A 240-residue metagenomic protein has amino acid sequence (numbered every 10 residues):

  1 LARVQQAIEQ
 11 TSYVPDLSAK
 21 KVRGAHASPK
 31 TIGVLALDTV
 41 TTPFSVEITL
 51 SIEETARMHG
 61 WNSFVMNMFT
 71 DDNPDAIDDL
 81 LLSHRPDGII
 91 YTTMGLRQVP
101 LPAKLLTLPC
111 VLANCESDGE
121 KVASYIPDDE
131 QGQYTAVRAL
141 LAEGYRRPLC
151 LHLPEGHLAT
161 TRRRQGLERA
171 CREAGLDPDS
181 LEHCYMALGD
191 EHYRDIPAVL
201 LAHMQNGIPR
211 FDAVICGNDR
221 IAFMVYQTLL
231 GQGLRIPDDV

Functional and structural regions predicted by a protein language model:
L1-A27: N-terminal helix-turn-helix DNA-binding module of bacterial transcription factors
V14, R57-N62, P109, R146 (+2 more regions): Residue-level detector of anion-binding/catalytic polar loops
A27-R138, H203-P209: Alpha-helical recognition/docking segments in bacterial nutrient-uptake and carbohydrate-utilization systems
A36-E47, V65-P74, Y125-T135, L151-L200 (+1 more regions): Hinge/beta->alpha junction and helix N-cap segments in small-molecule ligand-binding domains
M58-H59, C171-D179, N206-P209, L229-P237: Short helix-capping segments at alpha-helix termini
D87, Y145-P148, D212: Short acidic/polar active-site loop segments enriched in Thr and Asp
L140, V214: Glycine-rich loop/hinge motif
V240: Glycine-centered flexible beta-alpha turn that most often forms the glycine-rich phosphate-binding loop
